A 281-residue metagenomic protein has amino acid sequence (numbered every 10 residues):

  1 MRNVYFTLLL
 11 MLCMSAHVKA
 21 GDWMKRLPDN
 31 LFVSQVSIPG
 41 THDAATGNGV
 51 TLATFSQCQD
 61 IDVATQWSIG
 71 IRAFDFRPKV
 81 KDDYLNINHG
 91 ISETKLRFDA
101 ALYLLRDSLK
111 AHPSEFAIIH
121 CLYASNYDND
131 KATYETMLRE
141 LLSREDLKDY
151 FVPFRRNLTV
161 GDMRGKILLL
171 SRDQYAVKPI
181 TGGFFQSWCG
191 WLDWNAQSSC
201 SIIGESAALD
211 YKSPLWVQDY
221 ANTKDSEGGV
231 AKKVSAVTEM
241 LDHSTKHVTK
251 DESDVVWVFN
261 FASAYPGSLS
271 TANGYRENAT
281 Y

Functional and structural regions predicted by a protein language model:
M1-V4: Positively charged n-region of N-terminal signal peptides that target proteins for export
T7-C13: Bacterial N-terminal signal peptides
M14-V18: C-terminal segment of classical bacterial N-terminal signal peptides
A20-I69, D82-A111, E115-F116, Y175-G183 (+3 more regions): Long, acidic (Asp/Glu-rich), low-complexity accessory segments flanking structured domains
S34-V36, F74-F76, A117-I119, L169-S171 (+1 more regions): Hydrophobic faces of well-ordered beta-strands that scaffold small-molecule active sites in alpha/beta enzyme cores
G70-R72, H112-I118, L147, M163-K166 (+1 more regions): Loop/turn elements at helix/coil->beta-strand transitions in domains of secreted/extracellular proteins
K79-D83, N88-F154: Metal-dependent phosphodiesterase/phospholipase catalytic core, i.e., the His/Asp/Glu-rich active-site region
L170-R172, A176-Y281: C-terminal active-site rim and adjoining tail of enzyme catalytic domains
